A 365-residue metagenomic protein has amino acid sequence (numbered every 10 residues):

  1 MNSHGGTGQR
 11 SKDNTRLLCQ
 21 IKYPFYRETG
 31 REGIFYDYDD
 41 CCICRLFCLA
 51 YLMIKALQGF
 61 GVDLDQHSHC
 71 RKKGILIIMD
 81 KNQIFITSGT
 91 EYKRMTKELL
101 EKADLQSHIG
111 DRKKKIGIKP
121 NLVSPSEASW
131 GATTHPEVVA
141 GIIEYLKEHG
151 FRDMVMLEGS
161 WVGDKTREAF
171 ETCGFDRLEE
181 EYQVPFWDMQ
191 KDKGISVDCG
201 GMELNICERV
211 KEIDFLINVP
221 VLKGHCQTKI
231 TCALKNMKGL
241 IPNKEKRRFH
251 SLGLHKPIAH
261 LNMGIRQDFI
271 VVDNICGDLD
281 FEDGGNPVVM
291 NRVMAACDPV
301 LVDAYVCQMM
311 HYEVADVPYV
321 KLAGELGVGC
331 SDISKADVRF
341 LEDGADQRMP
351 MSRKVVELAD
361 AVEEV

Functional and structural regions predicted by a protein language model:
N2, R10-K12, I21-P24, I34-Y38 (+1 more regions): Intrinsic low-complexity, disordered N-terminal segments enriched in polar/charged/small residues
S3, D13-T15, Y23-P24, T29 (+3 more regions): N-terminal cationic leader/targeting segments used for protein routing and processing
S3, T7, S11, T15 (+3 more regions): Short linear motifs in low-complexity or flexible loops
H4-T7, T29-E32, Q58-L64, K73 (+1 more regions): Feature targets compositionally biased, intrinsically disordered low-complexity regions with long contiguous runs
G5-G8, C19-R27, C48-G59, H69: Residues flanking N-terminal targeting/processing segments that define the start of mature chains
I43-R45, L49-A50, I54, V62 (+1 more regions): N-terminal and secondary-structure boundary signal
